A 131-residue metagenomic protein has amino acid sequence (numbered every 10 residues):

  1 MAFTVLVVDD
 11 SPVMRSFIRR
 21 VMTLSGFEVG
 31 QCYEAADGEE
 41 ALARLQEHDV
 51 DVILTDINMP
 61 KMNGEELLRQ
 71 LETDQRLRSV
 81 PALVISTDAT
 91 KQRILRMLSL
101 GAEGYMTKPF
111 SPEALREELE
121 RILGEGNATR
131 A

Functional and structural regions predicted by a protein language model:
D10, K108: A Lys-centered signature of the CheY-like receiver
P12-Y33, L100: Two-component/phosphorelay signaling modules centered on CheY-like receiver
E34-V52: Acidic, metal-coordinating helix/loop segments flanking the phosphotransfer/catalytic sites of two-component signaling
D56, S86: Active-site residues of response regulator receiver
M59: Receiver (REC) domain active-site loop signature in two-component systems and cognate sites in sensor histidine kinases
F110-E120: C-terminal output helix
